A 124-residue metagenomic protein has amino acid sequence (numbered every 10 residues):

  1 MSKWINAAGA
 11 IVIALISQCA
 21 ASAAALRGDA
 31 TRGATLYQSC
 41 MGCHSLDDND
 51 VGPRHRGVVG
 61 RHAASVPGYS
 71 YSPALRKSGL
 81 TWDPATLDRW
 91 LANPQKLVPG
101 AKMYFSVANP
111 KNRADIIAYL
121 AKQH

Functional and structural regions predicted by a protein language model:
M1-G9: Bacterial N-terminal signal peptides that target proteins for export
A8-Q18: Bacterial N-terminal signal peptides
C19-L36, K77: Electrostatic cytochrome c docking/interface patches
G33, Y37-L46, I116: The canonical Cys-X-X-Cys-His
H44-N49, G60: Detector for the c-type heme attachment site
P53-P73: Solvent-exposed helix-loop boundary motif
P67-D88: Short Fe-S-cluster ligation motifs
D83-H124: C-terminal capping alpha-helices of c-type cytochrome domains
